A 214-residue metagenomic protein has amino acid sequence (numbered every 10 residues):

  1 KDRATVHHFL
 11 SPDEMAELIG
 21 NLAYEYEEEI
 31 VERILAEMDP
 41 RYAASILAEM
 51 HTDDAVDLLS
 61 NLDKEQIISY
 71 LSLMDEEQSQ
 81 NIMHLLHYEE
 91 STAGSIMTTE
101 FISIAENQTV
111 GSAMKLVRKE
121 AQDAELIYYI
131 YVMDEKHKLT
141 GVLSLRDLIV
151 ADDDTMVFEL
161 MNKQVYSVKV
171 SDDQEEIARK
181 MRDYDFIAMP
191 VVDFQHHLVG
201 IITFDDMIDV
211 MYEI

Functional and structural regions predicted by a protein language model:
K1-I214: Hydrophobic packing positions in regular secondary-structure scaffolds
